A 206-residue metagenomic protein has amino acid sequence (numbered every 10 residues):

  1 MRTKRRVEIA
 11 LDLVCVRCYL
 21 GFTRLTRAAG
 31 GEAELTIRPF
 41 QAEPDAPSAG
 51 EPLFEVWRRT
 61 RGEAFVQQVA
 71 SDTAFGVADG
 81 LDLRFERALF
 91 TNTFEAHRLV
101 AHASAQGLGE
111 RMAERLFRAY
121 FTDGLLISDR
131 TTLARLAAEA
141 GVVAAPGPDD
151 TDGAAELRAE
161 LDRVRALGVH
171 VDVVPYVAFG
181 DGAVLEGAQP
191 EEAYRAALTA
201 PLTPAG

Functional and structural regions predicted by a protein language model:
R2-E8: Extreme N-terminal starter segment of soluble prokaryotic enzymes
K4, E32, A96, V171-V174: A structure-centric signal for secondary-structure junctions around beta-strands
K4, F85-A88, T122, A183: Generic anion/oxyanion-binding catalytic loop in active/binding sites
L11-R17, G21-G30, R115-G206: C-terminal cap of thioredoxin/glutaredoxin-like
Y19-Y120: Structural alpha/beta surface segment adjacent to cysteine/selenocysteine redox centers across thiol/disulfide enzymes
